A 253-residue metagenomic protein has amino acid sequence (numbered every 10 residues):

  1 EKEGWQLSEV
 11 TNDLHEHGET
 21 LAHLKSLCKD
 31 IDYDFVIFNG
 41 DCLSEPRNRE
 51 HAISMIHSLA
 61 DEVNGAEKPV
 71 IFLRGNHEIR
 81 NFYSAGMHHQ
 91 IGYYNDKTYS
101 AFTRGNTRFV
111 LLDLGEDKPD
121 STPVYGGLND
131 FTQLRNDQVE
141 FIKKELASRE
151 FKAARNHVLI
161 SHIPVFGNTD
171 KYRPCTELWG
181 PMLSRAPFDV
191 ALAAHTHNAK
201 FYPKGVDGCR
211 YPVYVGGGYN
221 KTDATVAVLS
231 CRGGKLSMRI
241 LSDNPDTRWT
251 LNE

Functional and structural regions predicted by a protein language model:
E1-E50: N-terminal active-site segment of His-dependent metallophosphoesterases
E1-H15, N106-K118, V158-I160, P212-Y219 (+1 more regions): Active-site-proximal beta-strand elements of phosphoester/diester hydrolases
T11-E16, C42-E50, H77, G126-R135 (+1 more regions): The substrate-binding groove and active-site-proximal loops of carbohydrate-active enzymes, especially glycoside
D13, G40-D41, G75-N76, H162 (+1 more regions): Active-site glycine-centered loops adjacent to acidic/histidine catalytic or metal-binding residues that shape
L43, L146-N168: Short acidic, glycine-rich surface-loop motifs adjacent to enzyme active sites
H51-A147, L178-F188, F201-Y219, D223-R232: Extended active-site neighborhood of metal-dependent phosphoesterases/phosphodiesterases
L159-V165, F188-A199: Histidine-centered catalytic micro-motifs
S230-E253: A short C-terminal boundary segment appended to hydrolase-like catalytic domains
